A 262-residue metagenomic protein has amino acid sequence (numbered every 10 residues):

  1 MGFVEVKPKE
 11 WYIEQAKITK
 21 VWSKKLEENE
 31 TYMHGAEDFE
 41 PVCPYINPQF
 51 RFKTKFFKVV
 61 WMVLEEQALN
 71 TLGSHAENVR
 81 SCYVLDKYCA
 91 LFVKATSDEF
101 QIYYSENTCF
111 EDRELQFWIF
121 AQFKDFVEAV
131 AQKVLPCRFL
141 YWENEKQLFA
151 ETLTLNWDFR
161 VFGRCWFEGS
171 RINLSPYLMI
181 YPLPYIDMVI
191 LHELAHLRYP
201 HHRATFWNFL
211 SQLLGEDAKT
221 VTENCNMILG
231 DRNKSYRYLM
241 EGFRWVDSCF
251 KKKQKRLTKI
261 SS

Functional and structural regions predicted by a protein language model:
M1-D187, L197-S262: Active-site-proximal or metal-binding-adjacent scaffold patches in catalytic folds
I190: Walker B beta-strand of ABC/ABC-like P-loop ATPase nucleotide-binding domains, specifically the conserved hydrophobic
E193: Walker B catalytic acidic pair
